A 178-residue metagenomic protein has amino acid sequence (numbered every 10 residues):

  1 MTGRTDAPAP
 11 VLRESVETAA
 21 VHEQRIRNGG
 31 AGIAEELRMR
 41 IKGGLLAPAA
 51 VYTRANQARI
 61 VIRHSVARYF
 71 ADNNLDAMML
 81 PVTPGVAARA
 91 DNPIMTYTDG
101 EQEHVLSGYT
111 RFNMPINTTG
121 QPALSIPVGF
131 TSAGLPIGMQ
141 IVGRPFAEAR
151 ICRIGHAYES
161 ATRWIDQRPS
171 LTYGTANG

Functional and structural regions predicted by a protein language model:
M1-T2: Acidic-enriched catalytic cores of C-N bond-cleaving enzymes acting on peptides and small amides
T5, V86-R89, S132-A133, P145: Flexible loop/turn segments at secondary-structure boundaries
P10-R13, N73, A88-T110: Short, surface-exposed loop/helix-turn segments at secondary-structure junctions that function as lids/hinges flanking
L12-A67, D76, P81, G85 (+1 more regions): Short helix-loop capping/hinge segments that flank enzyme active sites or metal/cofactor-binding pockets
I26, G30, R63-V66, F70 (+1 more regions): Structural signal for hydrophobic packing residues in well-ordered secondary-structure cores of soluble enzyme domains
A47, Y52-T53, N117-G178: Structural helix-boundary/capping segments
R68, E101-I126: Small-aliphatic-rich amphipathic alpha-helix that forms the alpha element of a beta-alpha
